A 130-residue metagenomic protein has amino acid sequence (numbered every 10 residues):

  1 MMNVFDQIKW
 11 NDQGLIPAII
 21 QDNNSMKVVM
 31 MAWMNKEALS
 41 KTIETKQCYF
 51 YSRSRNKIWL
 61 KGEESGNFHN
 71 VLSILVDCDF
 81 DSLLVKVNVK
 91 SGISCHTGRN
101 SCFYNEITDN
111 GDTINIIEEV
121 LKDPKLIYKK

Functional and structural regions predicted by a protein language model:
M2-L15, Q21-N24, V29, M34-K130: C-terminal binding/interaction regions
